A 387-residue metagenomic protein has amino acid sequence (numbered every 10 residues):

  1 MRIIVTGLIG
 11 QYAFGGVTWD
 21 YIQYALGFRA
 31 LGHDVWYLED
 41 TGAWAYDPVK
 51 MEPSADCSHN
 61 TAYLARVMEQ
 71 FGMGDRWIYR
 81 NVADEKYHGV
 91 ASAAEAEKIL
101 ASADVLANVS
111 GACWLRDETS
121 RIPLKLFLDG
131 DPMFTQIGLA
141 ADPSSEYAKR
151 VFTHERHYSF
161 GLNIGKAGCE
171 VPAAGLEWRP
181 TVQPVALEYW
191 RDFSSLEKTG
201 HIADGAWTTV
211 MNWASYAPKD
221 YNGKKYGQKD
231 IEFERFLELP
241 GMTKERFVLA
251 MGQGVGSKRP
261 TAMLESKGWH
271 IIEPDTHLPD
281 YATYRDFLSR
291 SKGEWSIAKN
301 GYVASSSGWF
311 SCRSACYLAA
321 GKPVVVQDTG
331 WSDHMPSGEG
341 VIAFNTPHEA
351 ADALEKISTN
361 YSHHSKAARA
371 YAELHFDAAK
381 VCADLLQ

Functional and structural regions predicted by a protein language model:
M1-I3, L124, A206-T208, G340: Residues that mark the start of a beta-strand
I4-L31, V35-G168, L278-T283, F287 (+1 more regions): Extended catalytic core of nucleotide-activated donor transferases of GT-like folds
G7-T18, I22-Q23, R29-A45, K50 (+5 more regions): Catalytic binding pocket for nucleotide-activated donors in carbohydrate/polymer assembly enzymes
L26-D34, E69-R76, P132-F134, F152-R156 (+5 more regions): Structural alpha-beta junctions
S110-L115, L162-I164, G252-K258, Q327-W331: Short, polar loop motifs at secondary-structure junctions
L115-R121, V151, A167-P172, R259-S266 (+1 more regions): Short loop/helix-cap segments at secondary-structure boundaries that form the rim of catalytic
G130, L162, P180-Q183, T346: Active-site donor-binding loop signature of nucleotide-sugar glycosyltransferases
G165-G293, G301: Conserved catalytic-core segment of nucleotide-activated headgroup transferases in glycan assembly
